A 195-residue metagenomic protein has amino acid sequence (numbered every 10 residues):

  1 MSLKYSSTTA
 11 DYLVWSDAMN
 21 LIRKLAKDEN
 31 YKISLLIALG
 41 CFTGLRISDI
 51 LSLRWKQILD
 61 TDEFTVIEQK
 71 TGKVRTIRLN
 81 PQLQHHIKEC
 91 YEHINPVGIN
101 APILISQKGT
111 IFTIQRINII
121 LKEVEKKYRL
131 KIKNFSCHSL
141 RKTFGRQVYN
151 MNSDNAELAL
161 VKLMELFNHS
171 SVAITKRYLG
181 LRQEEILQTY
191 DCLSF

Functional and structural regions predicted by a protein language model:
M1-M19, K73-P81, N100: DNA breakage-rejoining catalytic core of tyrosine-based enzymes
S2, L13-T43, D154-N155: Basic, Lys/Arg- and aromatic-enriched nucleic-acid-binding interface segment
E29, T76, I111-Q115, K133-S136: N-terminal core-binding DNA-recognition domain of tyrosine site-specific recombinases/integrases
D49-L51, G145, S153-H169: Active-site-proximal segment of tyrosine recombinases
S52-L83: Conserved tyrosine-mediated DNA breakage-rejoining catalytic core shared by Y-recombinases
E68-G72, F167-C192: Catalytic-site neighborhood detector that most strongly recognizes the C-terminal catalytic loop/helix of tyrosine
Q82-I132: Active-site/catalytic core of tyrosine-dependent DNA strand-transfer enzymes
K131-M151: Short basic/aromatic active-site micro-motif
